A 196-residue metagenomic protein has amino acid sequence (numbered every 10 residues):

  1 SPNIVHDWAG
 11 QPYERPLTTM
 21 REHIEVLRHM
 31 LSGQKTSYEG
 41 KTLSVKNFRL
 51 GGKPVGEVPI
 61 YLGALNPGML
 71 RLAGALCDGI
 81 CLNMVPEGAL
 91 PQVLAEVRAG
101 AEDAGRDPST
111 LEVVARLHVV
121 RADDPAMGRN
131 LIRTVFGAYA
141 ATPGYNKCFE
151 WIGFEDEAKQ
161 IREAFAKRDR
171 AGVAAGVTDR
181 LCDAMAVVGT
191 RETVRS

Functional and structural regions predicted by a protein language model:
S1-S196: Active-site-adjacent structural elements that line small-molecule/cofactor binding pockets in enzymes
